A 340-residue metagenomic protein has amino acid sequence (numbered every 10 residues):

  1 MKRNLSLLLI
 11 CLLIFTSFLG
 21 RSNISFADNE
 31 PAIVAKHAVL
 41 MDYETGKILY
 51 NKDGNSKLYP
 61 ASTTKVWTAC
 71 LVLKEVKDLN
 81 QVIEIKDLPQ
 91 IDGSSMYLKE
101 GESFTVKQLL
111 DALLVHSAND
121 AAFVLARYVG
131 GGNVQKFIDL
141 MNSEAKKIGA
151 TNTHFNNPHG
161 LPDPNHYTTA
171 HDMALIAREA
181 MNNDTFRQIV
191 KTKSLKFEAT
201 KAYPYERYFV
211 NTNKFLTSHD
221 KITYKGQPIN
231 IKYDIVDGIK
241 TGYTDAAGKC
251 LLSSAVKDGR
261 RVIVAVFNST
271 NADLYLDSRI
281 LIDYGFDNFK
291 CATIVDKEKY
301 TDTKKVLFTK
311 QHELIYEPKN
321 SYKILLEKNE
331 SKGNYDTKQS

Functional and structural regions predicted by a protein language model:
M1-F26: Sec-dependent N-terminal signal peptides of Gram-positive bacterial secreted proteins and lipoproteins
R3, A27, K74, T301 (+1 more regions): Intrinsic disorder/low-complexity signal
F15-T16, D78, T293-D296: Residues in and immediately flanking transmembrane alpha helices
G20-I189, K257: Active-site-adjacent loops and short helices of periplasmic peptidoglycan-processing enzymes
A150, N165-Y167, D172, A177-S340: Domain-terminus/edge residues, biased toward the C-terminal soluble/receptor-binding domains of extracytoplasmic
